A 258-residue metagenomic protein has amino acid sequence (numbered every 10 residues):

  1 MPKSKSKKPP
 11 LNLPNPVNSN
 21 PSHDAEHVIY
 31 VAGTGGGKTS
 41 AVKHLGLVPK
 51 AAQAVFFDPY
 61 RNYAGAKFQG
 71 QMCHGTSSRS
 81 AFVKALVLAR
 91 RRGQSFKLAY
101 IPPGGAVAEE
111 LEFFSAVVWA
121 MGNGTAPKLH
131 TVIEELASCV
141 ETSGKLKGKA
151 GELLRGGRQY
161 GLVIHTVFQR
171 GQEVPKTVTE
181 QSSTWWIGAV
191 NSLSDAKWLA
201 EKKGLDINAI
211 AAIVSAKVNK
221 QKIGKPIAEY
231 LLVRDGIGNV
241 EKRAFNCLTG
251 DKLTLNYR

Functional and structural regions predicted by a protein language model:
M1-D24, V28-I29, A41, A120-N123 (+1 more regions): Conserved P-loop NTPase motor module
P10-N18, Q71-G93, F113-A120: A short, well-structured beta->alpha microelement
S22-Y30, A52, S95-K97: Pre-Walker A (Motif I) flank of P-loop NTPase domains
V28-G46, G105-L205: Conserved P-loop NTPase motor cores
G36-S80: Walker A/P-loop NTP-binding active-site region of P-loop NTPases, recognizing the glycine-rich GxxxxGKT/S
F57-D58, I133, F168, R234: Short beta-strand/turn micro-motifs composed of small residues that flank or help shape donor/cofactor-binding pockets
L86-E110: Conserved P-loop NTPase mechanochemical-coupling segment
K197-D235: P-loop/Walker A phosphate-binding loop and immediately adjacent motor/lid segment at beta-alpha junctions
